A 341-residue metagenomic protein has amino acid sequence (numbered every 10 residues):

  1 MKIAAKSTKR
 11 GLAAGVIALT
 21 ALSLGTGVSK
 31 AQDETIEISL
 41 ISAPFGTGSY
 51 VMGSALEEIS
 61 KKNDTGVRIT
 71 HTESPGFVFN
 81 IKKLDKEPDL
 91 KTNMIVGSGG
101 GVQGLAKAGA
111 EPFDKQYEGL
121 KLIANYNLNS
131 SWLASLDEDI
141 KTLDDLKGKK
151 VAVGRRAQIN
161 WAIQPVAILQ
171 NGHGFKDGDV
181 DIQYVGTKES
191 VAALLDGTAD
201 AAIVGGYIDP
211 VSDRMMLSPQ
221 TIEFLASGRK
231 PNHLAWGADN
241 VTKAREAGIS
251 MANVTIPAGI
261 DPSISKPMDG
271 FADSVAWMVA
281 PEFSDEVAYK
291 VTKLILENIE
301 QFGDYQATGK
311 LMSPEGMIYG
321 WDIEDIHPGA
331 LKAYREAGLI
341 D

Functional and structural regions predicted by a protein language model:
K2-V16: Bacterial N-terminal signal peptides that target proteins for export
L24-A31: Sec/Tat signal peptide C-region and signal peptidase I cleavage site
S39-N63, V67-R68, N129-D196, S313-G316 (+2 more regions): Bilobed "Venus flytrap"/periplasmic-binding protein-like clamshell domains and structurally analogous long
S54-E58, T72-Q116, L133-K141, K188-L194 (+1 more regions): Pocket-flanking alpha-helical
N93-F113, V166, Q170-H173, L195-D196 (+1 more regions): A ligand-binding cleft/hinge motif common to bilobed small-molecule-binding domains
P112-Y126, G259-D269: A structural signal for short loop-to-beta-strand junctions that line the ligand-binding cleft of periplasmic/secreted
G206-G228, H233, S274, F283-D341: An extracytoplasmic/periplasmic, membrane-proximal ligand-sensing/linker region
F224-K290, A333: C-terminal lobe and pocket-closing loops of periplasmic/extracytoplasmic Venus-flytrap solute-binding proteins
